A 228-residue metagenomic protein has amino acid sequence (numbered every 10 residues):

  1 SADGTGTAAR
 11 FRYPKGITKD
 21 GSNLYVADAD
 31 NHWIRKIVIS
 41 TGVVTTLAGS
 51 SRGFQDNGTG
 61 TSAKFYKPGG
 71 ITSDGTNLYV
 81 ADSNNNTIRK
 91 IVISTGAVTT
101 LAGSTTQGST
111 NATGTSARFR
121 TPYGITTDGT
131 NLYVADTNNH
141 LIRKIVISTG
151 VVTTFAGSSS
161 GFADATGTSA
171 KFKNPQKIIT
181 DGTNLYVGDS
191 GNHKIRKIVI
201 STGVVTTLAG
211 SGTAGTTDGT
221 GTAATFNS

Functional and structural regions predicted by a protein language model:
S1-K15, V43-K67, A97-T121, V151-Q176 (+1 more regions): Gly/Pro-rich loop segments of beta-rich domains
N23-V26, N77-V80, N131-V134, N184-V187: Conserved beta-propeller blade signature
A29-D30, S83, T137, S190: Short loop/turn segments immediately following the C-termini of beta-strands
H32-K36, V43, N86-K90, A97 (+4 more regions): A short loop-to-beta-strand structural motif that recurs across blades of beta-propeller domains
